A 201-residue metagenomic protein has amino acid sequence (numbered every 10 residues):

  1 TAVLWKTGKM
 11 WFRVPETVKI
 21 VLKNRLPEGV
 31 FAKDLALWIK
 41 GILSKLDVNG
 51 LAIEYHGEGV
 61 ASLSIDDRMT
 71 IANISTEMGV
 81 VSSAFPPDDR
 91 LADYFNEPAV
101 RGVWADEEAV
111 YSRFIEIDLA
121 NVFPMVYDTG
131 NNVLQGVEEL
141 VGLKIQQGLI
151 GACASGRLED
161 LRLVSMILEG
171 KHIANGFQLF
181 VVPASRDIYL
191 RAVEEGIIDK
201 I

Functional and structural regions predicted by a protein language model:
T1-I201: Fe-S-dependent hydro-lyases/dehydratases of central metabolism
